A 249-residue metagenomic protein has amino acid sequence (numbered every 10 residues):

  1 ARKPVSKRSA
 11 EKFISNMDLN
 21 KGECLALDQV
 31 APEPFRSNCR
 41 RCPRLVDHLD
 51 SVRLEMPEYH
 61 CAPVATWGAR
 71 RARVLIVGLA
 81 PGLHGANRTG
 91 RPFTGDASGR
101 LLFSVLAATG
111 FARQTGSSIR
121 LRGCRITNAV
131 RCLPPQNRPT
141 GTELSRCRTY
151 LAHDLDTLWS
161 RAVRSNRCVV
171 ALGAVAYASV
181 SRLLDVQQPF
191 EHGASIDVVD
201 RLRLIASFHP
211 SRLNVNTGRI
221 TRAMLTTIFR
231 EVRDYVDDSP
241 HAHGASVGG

Functional and structural regions predicted by a protein language model:
R2-K12: Extreme N-terminal basic, low-complexity initiation segments that serve as generic localization/processing leaders
N16-N20: Intrinsic-disorder-associated, low-complexity terminal segments enriched in Asp/Asn/His/Tyr and depleted of Lys/Arg
E23-F190, A194, V198-D237: A polyanion-binding, active-site-adjacent surface
